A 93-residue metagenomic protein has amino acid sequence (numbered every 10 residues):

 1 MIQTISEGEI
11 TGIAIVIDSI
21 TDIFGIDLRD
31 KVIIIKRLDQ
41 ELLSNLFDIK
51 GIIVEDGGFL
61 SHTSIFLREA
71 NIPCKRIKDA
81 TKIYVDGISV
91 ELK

Functional and structural regions predicted by a protein language model:
M1-S6: Amphipathic alpha-helical
E7-V32, K36-K93: Acidic, glycine-rich flexible loop/linker segments
